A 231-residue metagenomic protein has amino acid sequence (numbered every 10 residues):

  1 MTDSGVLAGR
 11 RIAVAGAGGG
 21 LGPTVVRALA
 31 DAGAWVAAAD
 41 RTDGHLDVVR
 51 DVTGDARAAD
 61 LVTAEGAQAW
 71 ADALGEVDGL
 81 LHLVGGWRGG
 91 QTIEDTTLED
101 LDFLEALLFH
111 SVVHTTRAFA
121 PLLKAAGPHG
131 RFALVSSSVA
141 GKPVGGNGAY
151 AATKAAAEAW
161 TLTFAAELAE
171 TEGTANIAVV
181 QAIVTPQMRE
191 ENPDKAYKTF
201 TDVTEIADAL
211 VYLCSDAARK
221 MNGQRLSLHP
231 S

Functional and structural regions predicted by a protein language model:
G18: Conserved glycine-rich cofactor-binding loop
A32-D47: Conserved glycine-rich Rossmann-like NAD(P)H-binding loop of the short-chain dehydrogenase/reductase
R50-E65: Rossmann-fold cofactor-recognition segment
T63, G85-D102, G146-A149, R189: Conserved mid-core segment of classical short-chain dehydrogenase/reductases
D72, L107-G127, A165-A166, S215: Amphipathic alpha-helical dimer-interface segment in Rossmann-like NAD(P)H-dependent oxidoreductases
E94-H114, F132-A133, A157: Catalytic Tyr-X3-Lys loop
L104, K124-E170, A182: Catalytic loop of short-chain dehydrogenase/reductase
E170, I177-A178, D194-S231: C-terminal helical subdomain
